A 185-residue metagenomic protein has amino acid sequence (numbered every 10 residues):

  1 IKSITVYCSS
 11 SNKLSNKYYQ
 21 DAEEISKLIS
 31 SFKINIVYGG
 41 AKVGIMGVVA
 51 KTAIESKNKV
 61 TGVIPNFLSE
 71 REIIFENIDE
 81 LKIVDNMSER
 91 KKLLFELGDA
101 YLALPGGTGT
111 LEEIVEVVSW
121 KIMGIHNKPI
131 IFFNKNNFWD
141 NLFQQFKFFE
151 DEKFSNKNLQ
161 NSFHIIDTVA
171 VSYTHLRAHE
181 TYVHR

Functional and structural regions predicted by a protein language model:
I1-L97, N136-V169: A cross-family phosphate/adenosyl-ligand binding-site feature
Y7, V84, L104, F133 (+1 more regions): Conserved residues at the C-terminal ends of beta-strands
K91-K121: Active-site/ligand-binding-proximal alpha/beta "capping" segment
G107-G109, M123, N136-F138, A170: Short acidic/polar capping segments at secondary-structure boundaries
W120-K128, F154-S155: Arginine/glycine-rich "motif VI" loop of SF2 helicases in the C-terminal RecA-like domain
N127-K135: Short loop-to-beta-strand entry elements in the cores of soluble alpha/beta enzymes
D167-R177: Structural signature of the thiamine diphosphate
H175-R185: Single conserved hydrophobic/aromatic residue that forms the stacking wall/gate of nucleotide- or nucleobase-binding
